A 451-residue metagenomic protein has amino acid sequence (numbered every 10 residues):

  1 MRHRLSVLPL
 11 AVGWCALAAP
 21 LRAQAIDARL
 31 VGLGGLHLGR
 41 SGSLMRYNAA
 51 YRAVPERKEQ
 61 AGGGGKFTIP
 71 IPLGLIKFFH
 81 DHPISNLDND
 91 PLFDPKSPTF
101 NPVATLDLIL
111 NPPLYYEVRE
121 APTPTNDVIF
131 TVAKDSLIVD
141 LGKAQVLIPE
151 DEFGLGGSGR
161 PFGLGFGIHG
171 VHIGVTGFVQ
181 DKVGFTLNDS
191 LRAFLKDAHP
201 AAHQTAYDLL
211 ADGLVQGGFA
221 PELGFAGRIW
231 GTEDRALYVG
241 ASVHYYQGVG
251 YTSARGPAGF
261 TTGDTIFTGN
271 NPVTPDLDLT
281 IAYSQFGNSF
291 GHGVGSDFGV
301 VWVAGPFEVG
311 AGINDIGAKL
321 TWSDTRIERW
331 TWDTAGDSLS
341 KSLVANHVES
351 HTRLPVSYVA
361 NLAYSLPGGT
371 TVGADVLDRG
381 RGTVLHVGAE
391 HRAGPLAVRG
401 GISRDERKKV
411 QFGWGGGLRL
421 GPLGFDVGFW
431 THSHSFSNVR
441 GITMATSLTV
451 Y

Functional and structural regions predicted by a protein language model:
M1-P9: Bacterial N-terminal signal peptides that target proteins for export
R4, C15, Y116-E117, V239: Compositionally biased, intrinsically disordered low-complexity regions enriched in proline and serine
P9-A16: Bacterial N-terminal signal peptides
P20-F178, Y451: N-terminal, post-signal peptide beta-strand-biased segments of exported outer-membrane/organellar beta-barrel and other
Q24-A28, G167-Y451: Outer-membrane beta-barrel porins/channels
